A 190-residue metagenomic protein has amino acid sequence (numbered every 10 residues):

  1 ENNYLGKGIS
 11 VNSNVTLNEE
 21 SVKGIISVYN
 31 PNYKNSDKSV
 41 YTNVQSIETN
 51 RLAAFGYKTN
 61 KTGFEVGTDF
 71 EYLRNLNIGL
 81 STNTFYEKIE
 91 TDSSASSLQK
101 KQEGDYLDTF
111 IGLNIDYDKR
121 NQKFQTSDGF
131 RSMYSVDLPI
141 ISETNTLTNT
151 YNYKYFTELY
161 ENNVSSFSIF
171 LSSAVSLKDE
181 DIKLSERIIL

Functional and structural regions predicted by a protein language model:
E1, L98-G104, D108-L190: C-terminal outer-membrane beta-barrel translocator/porin domains of Gram-negative envelope proteins and their
E1-M133: Gram-negative/organellar outer-membrane beta-barrel architecture
